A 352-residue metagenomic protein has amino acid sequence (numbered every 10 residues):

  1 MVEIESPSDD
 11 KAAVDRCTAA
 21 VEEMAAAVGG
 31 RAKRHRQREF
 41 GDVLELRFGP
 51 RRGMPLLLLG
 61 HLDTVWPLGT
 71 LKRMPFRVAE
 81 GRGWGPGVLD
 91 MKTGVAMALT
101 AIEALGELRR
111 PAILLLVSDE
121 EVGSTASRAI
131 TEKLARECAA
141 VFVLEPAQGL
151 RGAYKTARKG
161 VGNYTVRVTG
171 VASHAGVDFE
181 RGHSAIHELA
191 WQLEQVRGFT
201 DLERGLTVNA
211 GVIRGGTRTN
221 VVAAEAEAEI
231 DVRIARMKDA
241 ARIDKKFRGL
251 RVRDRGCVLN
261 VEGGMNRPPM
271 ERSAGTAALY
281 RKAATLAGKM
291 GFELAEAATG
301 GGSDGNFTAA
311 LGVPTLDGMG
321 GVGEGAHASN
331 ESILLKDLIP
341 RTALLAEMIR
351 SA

Functional and structural regions predicted by a protein language model:
M1-P86, E107-L108, G305: Acidic/His- and Gly-rich active-site-bordering loop/insert found across diverse amide/peptide-bond hydrolases
S6-P7, K33-R36, W66, P146-R151 (+2 more regions): Metal-dependent amide/peptide-bond hydrolase catalytic core, centered on the "pita-bread" metallohydrolase fold
P55-L57, G83, D90, A139-V143 (+1 more regions): Short glycine-aspartate micro-motif
L57, I113-L115, N260: A structural signal for isolated positions on well-ordered beta-strands in alpha/beta enzyme cores
L59-G60, L115-V117, F142-E145, R167-T169 (+1 more regions): Short beta-strand segments
A79-G81, A101-L114, Q195-G205: Phosphate-handling active-site elements
G85-L89, V117, A175-H183: Flexible, glycine/proline-enriched loop segments at strand-loop-helix junctions that form or flank small-ligand binding
M91-K159: Acidic/histidine-rich catalytic neighborhood of metal-dependent amide-processing enzymes
